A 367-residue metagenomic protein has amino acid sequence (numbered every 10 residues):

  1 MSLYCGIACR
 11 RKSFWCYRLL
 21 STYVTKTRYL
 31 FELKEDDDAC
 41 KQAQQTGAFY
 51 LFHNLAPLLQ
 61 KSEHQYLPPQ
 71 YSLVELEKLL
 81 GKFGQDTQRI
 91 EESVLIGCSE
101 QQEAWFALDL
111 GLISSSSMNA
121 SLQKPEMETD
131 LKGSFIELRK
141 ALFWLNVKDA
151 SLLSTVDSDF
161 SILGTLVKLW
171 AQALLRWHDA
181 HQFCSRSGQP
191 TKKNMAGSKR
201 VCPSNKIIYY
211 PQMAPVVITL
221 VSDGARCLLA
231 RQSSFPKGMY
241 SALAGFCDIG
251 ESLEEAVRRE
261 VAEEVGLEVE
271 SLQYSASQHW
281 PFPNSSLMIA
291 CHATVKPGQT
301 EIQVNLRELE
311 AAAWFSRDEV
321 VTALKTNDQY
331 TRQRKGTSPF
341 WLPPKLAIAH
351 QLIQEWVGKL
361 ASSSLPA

Functional and structural regions predicted by a protein language model:
S2-E91, I96-H181, K192, P236-Y240 (+3 more regions): Nudix hydrolase/Nudix homology domain
C184-S187, C202: Short cysteine-rich clusters marking metal-coordination/redox-active sites
G188-T191, I208-Y209: Cys/His-rich microdomains that often coordinate metals
A196-A242, C247, E268, Y274 (+1 more regions): N-terminal strand-loop-strand
L243, V257, V261: Hydrophobic alpha-helical positions that pack around
E251-S252: Surface-exposed, charge/polar-rich loops and edge strands
V269-S277, S286-A290, L309-E310: Active-site lining segments that contact anionic ligands and/or coordinate catalytic metals
Q278-Q303: Active-site-adjacent beta-strand/loop module that shapes the phosphate/pyrophosphate-binding cleft
